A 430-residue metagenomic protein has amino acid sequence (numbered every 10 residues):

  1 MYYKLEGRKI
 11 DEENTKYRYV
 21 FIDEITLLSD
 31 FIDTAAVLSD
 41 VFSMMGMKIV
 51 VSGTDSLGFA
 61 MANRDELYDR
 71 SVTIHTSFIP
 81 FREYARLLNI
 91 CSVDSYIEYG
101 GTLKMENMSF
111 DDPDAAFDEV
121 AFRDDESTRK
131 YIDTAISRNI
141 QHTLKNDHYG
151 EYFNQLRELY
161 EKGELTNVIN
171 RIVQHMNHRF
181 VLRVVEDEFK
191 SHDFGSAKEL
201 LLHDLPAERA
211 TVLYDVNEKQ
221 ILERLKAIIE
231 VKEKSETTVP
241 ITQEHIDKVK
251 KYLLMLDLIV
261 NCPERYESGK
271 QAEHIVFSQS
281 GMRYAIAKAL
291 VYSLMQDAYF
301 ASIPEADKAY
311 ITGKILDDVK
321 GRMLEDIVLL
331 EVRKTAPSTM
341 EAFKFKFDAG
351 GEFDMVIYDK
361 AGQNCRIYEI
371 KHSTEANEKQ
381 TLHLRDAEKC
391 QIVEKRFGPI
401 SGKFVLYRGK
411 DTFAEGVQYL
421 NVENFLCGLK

Functional and structural regions predicted by a protein language model:
M1-E12: Short glycine-rich substrate-engagement loop in P-loop NTPases that contacts/grips substrate
I10-I32: Conserved P-loop NTPase "ATPase switch" module shared by AAA+ and STAND
I25-V50: Conserved Walker B catalytic segment
V37, L57-V72: Short regulatory helix/loop adjacent to the ATP-binding pocket of P-loop NTPases
T73-L156: Amphipathic alpha-helical segments of the small helical/lid subdomains adjacent to P-loop NTPase cores
N139-F353, D359: Accessory nucleic acid-recognition modules appended to NTPase machines
V332, F353-N377, L384, K403: Conserved catalytic cores of phosphodiester-cleaving nucleases, focusing on short active-site segments
F404-K430: Domain-level recognition of nuclease-like catalytic cores that cleave nucleotide substrates
